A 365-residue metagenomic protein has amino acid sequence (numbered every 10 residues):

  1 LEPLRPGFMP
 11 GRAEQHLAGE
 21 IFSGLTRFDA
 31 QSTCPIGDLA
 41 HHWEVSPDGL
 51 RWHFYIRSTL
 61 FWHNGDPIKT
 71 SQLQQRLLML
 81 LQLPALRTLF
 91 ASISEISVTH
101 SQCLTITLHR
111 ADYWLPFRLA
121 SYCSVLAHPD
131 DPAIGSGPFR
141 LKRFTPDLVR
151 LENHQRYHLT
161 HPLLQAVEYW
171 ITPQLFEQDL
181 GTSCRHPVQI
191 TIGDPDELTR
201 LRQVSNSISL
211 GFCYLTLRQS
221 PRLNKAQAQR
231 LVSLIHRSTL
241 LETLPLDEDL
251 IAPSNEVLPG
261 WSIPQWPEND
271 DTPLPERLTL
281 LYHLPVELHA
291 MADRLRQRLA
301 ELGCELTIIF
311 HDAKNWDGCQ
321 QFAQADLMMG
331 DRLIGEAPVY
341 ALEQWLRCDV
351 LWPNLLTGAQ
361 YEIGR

Functional and structural regions predicted by a protein language model:
E2-P47, L78: N-terminal lobe/hinge region of extracytoplasmic solute-binding protein
E2-Q15, L39, D66, W114-C123 (+1 more regions): A structural "hinge/loop" feature
L17, H42-A85: Aromatic- and charge-enriched surface segment that lines or borders ligand/interaction sites
A85-D131, P138-R143: Surface-exposed binding/hinge segments that line and control ligand-binding clefts or catalytic entry sites
E152-Q155, S205-R230, L234, T243: A bilobed periplasmic-binding-protein/Venus flytrap-type ligand-binding module shared by bacterial periplasmic
R156-L198: Ligand-site clamp/hinge motif
L223-Q297: Append "and occasionally in soluble cytosolic enzymes with long acidic Gly/Pro-rich linkers
I308-A313, L342-R365: Extracytoplasmic/peripheral linker and loop segments enriched in polar/acidic and small residues with frequent Thr/Pro
